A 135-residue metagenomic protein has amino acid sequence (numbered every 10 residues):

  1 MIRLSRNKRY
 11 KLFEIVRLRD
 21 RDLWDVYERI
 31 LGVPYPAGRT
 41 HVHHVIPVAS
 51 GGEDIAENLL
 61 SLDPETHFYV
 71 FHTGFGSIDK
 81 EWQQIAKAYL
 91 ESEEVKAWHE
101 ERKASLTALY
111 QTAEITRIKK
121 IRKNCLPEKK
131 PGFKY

Functional and structural regions predicted by a protein language model:
M1-G32, G51-E53, Q83: Short, charged surface segments at domain edges that flank catalytic/cofactor-binding sites
I2-K8, V16-L18, E28, G38 (+3 more regions): Short, intrinsically disordered low-complexity segments
D25, R39-P47: Histidine-centered catalytic micro-motifs used for acid/base chemistry in nuclease and nucleotide-processing active
L31-V33, H44, N124, E128: Compositionally biased, intrinsically disordered/low-complexity regions enriched for serine, proline and threonine
Y35-P36, A49: Alpha-helical hydrophobic/aromatic positions enriched in membrane-embedded helices and signal peptides
A37-T40, H72: Short, non-ligating residues that shape and space the ligands of small metal-coordination modules and catalytic
A49-L60, F68-Y135: Polybasic, low-complexity binding patches
